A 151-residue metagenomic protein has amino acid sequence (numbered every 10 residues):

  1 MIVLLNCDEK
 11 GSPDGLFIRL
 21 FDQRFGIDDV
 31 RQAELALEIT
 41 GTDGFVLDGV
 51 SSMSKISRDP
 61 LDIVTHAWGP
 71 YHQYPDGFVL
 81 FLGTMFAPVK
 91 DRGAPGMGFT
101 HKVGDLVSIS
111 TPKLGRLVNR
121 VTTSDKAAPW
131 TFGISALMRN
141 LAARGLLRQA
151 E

Functional and structural regions predicted by a protein language model:
M1-V64, I134-A150: Glycine-enriched loop-and-adjacent helix/strand subsegments that border the catalytic/binding cleft of enzyme cores
I2-L4, S12, L16-I18, K90-E151: Charged, cofactor-coupling segments
I39, V50-S51, A67, F78 (+4 more regions): Active-site proximal loops enriched in glycine and acidic residues that flank catalytic Cys/His/Asp and coordinate
T42, G69-H72, P112, R116: Generic secondary-structure signature for well-ordered alpha-helical cores
V46-V50, H72, V118-R120: Extended hydrophobic-aromatic, low-complexity segments
D62, H66-H101: A conserved acidic, glycine/proline-rich C-terminal tail/linker
